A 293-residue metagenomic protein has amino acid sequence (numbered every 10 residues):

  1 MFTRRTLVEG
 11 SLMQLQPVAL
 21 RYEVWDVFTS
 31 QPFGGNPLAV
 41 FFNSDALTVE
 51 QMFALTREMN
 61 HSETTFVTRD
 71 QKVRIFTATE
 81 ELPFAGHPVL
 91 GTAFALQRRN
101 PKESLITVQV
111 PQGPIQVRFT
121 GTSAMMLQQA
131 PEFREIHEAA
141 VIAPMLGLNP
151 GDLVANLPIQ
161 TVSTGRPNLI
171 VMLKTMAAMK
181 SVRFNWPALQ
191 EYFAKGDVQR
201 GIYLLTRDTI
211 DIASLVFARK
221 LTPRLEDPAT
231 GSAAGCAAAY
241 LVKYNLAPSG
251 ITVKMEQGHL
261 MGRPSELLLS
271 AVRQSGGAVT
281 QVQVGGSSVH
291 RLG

Functional and structural regions predicted by a protein language model:
F2, V8-F84, L90-G293: Active-site proximal loop and beta-alpha junction motif in alpha/beta enzyme cores
